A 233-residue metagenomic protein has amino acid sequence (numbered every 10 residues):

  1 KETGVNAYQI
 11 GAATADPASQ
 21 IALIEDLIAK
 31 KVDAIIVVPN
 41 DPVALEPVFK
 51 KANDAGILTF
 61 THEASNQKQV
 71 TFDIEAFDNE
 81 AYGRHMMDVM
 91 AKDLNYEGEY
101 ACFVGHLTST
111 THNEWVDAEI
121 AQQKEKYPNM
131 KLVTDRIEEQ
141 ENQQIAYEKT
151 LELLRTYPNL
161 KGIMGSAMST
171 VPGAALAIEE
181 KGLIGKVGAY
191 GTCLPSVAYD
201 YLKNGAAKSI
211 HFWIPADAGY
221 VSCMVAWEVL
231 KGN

Functional and structural regions predicted by a protein language model:
K1-N233: A residue-level marker of the well-folded mature domains of exported/periplasmic proteins
